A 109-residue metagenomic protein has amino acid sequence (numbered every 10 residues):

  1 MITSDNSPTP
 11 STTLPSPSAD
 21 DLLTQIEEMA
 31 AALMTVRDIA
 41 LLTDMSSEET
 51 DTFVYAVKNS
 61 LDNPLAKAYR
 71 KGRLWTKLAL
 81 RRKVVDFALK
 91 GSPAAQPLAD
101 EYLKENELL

Functional and structural regions predicted by a protein language model:
M1-I2, L109: Long, charge-rich, low-complexity intrinsically disordered regions
I2-L14: Short, Lys/Arg-enriched N-terminal segment that forms or immediately precedes the first helix of a structured domain
P15-M34: Short, amphipathic alpha-helical "recognition" segments used to contact nucleic acids or chromatin
A30, V54-L61, L65: DNA major-groove recognition helix of helix-turn-helix
L41-Y55: Short, basic interhelical loop/turn and adjoining N-cap of the next helix at nucleic-acid- or acidic-partner-contacting
L61-A79: Short Lys/Arg-enriched helix C-cap and helix-to-coil transition segments that create basic nucleic-acid-contact patches
L74-L109: Amphipathic alpha-helical protein-protein interaction segments
